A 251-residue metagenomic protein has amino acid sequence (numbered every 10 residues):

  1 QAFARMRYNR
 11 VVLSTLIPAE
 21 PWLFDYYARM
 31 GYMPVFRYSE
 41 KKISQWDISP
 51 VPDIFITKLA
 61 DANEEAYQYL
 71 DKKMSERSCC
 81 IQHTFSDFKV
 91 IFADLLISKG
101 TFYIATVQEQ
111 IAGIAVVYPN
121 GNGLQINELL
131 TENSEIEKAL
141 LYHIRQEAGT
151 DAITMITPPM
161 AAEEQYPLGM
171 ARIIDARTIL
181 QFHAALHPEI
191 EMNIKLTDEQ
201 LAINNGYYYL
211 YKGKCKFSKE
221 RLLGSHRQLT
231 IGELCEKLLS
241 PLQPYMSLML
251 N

Functional and structural regions predicted by a protein language model:
M6-A19, A148-P159: Conserved GNAT acetyl-CoA-binding A-motif
L13, G121-G123, K214: A generic structural signal for beta-strand entry/edge sites
P21-W22, E135: Short alpha-helical
M30-P50, N127-S134, Y142-N251: Active-site/acyl-donor-binding loops of N-acyltransferases
M33-L130, S134-E135, Y142-H143, P158 (+1 more regions): Amide-forming acyltransferase catalytic core, primarily the GNAT-like/NAT-type and related acyltransferase folds
